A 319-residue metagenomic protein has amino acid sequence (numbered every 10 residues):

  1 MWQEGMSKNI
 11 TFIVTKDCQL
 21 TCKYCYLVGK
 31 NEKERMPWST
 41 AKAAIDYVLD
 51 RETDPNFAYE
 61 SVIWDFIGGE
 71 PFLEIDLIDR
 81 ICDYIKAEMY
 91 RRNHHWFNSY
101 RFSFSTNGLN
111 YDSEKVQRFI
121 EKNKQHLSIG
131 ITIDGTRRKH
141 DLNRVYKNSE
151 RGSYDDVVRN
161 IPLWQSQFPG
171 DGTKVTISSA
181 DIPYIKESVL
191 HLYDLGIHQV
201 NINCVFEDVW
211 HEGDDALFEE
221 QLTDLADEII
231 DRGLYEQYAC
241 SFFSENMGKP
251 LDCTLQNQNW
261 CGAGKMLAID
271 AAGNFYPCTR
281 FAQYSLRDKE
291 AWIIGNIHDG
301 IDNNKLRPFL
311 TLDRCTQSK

Functional and structural regions predicted by a protein language model:
M1-T11, D54-Y59: N-terminal [4Fe-4S]-dependent radical SAM core
E4-T40: Canonical Radical SAM [4Fe-4S] cluster-binding loop centered on the CxxxCxxC motif and its immediate flanking residues
L49-I67, E74-C204: Radical SAM/AdoMet-radical enzyme domain recognition
K186-T254: Long, K/E/R/D-enriched contiguous segments that form extended
E220-P250, R280-K319: C-terminal accessory region of radical SAM enzymes
W260-G264: Short, small/polar residue-rich loop motifs at catalytic or cofactor-binding pockets
